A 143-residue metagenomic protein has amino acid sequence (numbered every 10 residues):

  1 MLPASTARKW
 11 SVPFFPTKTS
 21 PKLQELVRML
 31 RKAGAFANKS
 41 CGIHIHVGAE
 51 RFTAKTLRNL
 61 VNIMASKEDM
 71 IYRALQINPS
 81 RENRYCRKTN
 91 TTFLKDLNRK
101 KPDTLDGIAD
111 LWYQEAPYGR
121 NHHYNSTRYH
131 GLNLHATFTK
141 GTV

Functional and structural regions predicted by a protein language model:
M1-F36, E50-V143: C-terminal accessory/tail domains of diverse enzymes
G42: His-enriched metal-coordination microenvironments in redox/metal-binding proteins
